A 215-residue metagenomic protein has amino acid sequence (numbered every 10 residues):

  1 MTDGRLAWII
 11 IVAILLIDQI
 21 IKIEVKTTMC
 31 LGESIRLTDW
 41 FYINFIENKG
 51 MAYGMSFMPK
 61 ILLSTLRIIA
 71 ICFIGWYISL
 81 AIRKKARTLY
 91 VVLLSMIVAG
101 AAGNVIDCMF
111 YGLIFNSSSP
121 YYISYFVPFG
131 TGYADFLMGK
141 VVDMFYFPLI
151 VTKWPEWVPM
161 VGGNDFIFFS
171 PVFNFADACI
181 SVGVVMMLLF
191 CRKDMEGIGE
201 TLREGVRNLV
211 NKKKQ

Functional and structural regions predicted by a protein language model:
M1-Q215: Alpha-helical transmembrane bundles and membrane-interface segments of multipass inner-membrane proteins
